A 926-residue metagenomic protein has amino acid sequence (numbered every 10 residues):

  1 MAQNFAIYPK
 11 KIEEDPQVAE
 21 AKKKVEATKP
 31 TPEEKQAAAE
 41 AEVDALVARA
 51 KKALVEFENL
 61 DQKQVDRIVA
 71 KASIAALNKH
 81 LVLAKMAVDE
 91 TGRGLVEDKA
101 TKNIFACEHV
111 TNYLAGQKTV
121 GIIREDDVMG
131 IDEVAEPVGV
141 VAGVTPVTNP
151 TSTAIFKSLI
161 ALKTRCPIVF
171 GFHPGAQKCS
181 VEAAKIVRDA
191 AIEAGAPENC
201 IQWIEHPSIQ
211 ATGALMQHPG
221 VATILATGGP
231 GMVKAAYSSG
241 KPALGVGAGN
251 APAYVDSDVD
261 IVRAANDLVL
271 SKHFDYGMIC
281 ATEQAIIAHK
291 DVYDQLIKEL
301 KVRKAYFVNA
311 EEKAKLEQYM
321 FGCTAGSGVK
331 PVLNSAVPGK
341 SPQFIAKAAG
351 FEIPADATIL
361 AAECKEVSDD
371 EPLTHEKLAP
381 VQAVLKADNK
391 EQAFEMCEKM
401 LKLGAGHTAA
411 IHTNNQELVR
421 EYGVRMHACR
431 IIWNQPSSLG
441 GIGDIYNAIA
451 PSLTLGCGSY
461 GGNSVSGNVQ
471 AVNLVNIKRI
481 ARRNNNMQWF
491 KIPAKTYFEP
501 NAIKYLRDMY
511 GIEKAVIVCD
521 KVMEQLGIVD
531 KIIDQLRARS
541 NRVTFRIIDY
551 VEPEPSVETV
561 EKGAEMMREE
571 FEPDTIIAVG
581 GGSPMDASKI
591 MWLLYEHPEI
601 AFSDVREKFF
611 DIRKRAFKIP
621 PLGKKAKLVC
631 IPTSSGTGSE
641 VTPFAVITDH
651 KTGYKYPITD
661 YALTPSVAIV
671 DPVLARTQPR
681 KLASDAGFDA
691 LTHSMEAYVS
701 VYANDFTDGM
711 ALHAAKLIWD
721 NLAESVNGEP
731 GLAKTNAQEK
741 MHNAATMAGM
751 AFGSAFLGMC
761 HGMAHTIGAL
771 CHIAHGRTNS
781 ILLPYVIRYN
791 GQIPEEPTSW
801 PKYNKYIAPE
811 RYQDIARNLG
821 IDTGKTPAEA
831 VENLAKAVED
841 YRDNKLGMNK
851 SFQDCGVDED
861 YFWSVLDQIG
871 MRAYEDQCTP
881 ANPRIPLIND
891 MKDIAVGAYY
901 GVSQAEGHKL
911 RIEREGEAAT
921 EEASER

Functional and structural regions predicted by a protein language model:
Q3-D132, I160, V302: N-terminal Rossmann-like NAD(P)+-binding subdomain of aldehyde/semialdehyde dehydrogenases
K29-P30, A37, I155, V233-S368 (+1 more regions): ALDH superfamily catalytic-core signature
T31, E58, F351-N486: Conserved C-terminal structural/oligomerization subdomain of aldehyde/semialdehyde dehydrogenase
N112-L114, A183, E558-V673: Glycine/threonine-rich beta-strand-loop-alpha-helix active-site module that forms ligand/phosphate-binding
I122-R263: Rossmann-like NAD(P) dinucleotide-binding subdomain of oxidoreductase/dehydrogenase enzymes
M487-T575, F852: ATP/NTP phosphate-donor binding region
V641-A755: Carboxylate- and glycine-rich phosphate/diphosphate-binding segment that chelates Mg2+/Mn2+
L770-S864, P880, Q904, L910-E913: Gly/Pro-rich interdomain helix-loop hinge
